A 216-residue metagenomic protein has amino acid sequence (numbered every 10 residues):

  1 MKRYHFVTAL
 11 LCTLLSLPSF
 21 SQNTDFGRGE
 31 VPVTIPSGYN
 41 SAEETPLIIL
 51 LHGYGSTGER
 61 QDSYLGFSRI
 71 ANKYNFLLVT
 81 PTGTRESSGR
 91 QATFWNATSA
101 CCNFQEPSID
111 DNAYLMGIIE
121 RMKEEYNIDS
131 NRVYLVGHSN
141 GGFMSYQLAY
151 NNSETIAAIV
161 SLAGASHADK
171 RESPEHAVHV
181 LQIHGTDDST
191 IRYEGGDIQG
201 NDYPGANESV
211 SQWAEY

Functional and structural regions predicted by a protein language model:
M1-V7: Bacterial N-terminal signal peptides that target proteins for export
S19-S21: Boundary at the C-terminal end of the N-terminal hydrophobic targeting segment
T24-Y134, M144-Q147, N151: Serine-hydrolase catalytic machinery in alpha/beta-hydrolase-like enzymes
K123-V178, S189: Primarily recognizes the serine-hydrolase "nucleophile elbow" in alpha/beta-hydrolase and SGNH/GDSL folds
Q182-H184, D188: Short beta-strand/loop motif that positions the catalytic acidic residue of the alpha/beta-hydrolase fold
T190-E194, I198-G205: Conserved alpha/beta-hydrolase "acid-adjacent" motif
N201-Y216: Acidic, glycine-rich loop-and-strand cores that form catalytic or ligand-binding grooves in diverse globular domains
